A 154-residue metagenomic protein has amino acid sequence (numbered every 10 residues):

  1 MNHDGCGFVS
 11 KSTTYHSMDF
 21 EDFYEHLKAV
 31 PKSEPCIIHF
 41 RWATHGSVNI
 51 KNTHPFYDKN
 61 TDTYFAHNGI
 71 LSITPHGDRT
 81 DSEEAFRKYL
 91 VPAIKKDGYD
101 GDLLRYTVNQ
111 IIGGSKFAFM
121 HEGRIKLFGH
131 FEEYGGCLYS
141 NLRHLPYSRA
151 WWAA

Functional and structural regions predicted by a protein language model:
M1-A154: Conserved short alpha-helical segments that host acidic/polar catalytic motifs at enzyme active sites
